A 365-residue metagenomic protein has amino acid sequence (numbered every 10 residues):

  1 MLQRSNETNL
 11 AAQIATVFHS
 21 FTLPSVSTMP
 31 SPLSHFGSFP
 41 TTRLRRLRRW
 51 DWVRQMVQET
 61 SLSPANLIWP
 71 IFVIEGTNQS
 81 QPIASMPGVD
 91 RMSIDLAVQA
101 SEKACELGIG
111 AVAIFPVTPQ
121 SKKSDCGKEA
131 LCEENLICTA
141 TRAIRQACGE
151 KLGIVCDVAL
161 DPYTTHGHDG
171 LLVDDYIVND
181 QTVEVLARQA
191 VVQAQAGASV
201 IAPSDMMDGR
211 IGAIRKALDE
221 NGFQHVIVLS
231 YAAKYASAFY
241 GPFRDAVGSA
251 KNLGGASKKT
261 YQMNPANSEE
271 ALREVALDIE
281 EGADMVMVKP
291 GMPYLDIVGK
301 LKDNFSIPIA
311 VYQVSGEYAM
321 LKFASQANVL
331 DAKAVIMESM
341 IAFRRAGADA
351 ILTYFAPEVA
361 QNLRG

Functional and structural regions predicted by a protein language model:
Q3-A12: Extreme N-terminal basic, low-complexity initiation segments that serve as generic localization/processing leaders
I14, V26, P32-T41, R48-T60 (+3 more regions): Domain-scale selection of a single, long terminal region that carries the protein's primary operational module
F18-F21: Aromatic (phenylalanine/tyrosine) cluster motif
P30-D95: An N-cap/entry alpha-helix motif that binds or orients negatively charged groups
N66, E75-G365: Alpha/beta enzyme core
